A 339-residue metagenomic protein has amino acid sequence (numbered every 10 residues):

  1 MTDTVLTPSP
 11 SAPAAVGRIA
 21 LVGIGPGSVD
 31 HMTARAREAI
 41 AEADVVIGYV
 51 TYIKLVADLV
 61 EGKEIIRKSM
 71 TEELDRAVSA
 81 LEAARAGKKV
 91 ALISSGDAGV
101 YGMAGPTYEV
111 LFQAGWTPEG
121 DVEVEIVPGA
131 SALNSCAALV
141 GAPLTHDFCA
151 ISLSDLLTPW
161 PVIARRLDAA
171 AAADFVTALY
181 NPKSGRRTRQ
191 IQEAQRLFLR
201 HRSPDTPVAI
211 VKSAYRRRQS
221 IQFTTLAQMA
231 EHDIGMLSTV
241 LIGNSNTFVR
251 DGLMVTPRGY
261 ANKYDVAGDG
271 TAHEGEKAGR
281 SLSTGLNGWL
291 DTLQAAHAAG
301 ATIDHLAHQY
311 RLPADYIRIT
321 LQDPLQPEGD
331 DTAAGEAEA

Functional and structural regions predicted by a protein language model:
T2-V124, A230, D269-A296, I303-D304 (+1 more regions): Class I S-adenosyl-L-methionine
P8, I19-L21, A172-T292, I319 (+1 more regions): A contiguous loop/helix-start segment that scaffolds small-molecule binding in enzyme catalytic cores
S9, G102-V176: Class I SAM-dependent methyltransferase SAM-binding "motif I" and its flanking Rossmann-like core
I24-H31, T158-W160, Q222-F223: Short gly/ser/thr-rich secondary-structure transition/capping motifs
S28, G96-Y101, A130-A132, S184-R187 (+1 more regions): Gly/Ser/Thr-rich loops at beta-strand to alpha-helix junctions that form or flank small-molecule/cofactor-binding
A43-V46, L59, A83-G87, V110-A114 (+8 more regions): Change "in soluble alpha/beta enzymes" to "in soluble alpha/beta proteins
Q309-T320: Short, basic interhelical loop/turn and adjoining N-cap of the next helix at nucleic-acid- or acidic-partner-contacting
